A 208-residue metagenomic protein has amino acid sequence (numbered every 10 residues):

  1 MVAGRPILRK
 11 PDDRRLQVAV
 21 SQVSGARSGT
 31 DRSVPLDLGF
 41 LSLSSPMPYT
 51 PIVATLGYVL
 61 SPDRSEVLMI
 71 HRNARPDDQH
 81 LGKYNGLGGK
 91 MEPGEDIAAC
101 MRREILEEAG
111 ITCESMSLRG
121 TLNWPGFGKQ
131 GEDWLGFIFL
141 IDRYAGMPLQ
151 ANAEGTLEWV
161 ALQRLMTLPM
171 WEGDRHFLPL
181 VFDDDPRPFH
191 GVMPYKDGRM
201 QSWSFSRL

Functional and structural regions predicted by a protein language model:
L8, L16, L36-L43: Leucine-biased recognition of intrinsically disordered, low-complexity hydrophobic segments
L43-L68, K90: Conserved N-terminal beta-strand and adjoining loop/helix that marks the start of the Nudix/MutT-like hydrolase domain
D77-G82: A conserved beta-turn-beta hairpin within the catalytic core of GNAT-like acetyltransferases that forms part
M91-E114, W124-L180, S202-L208: Unchanged
D184-L208: Charged phosphate-binding loop/patch that engages nucleotide di/tri-phosphates or the phosphate backbone of nucleic
